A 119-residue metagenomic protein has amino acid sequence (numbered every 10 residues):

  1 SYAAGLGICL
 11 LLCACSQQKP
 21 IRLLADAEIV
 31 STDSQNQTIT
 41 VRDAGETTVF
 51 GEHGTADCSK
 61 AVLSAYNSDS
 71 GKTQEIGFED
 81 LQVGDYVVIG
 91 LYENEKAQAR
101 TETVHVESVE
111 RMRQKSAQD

Functional and structural regions predicted by a protein language model:
S1-C13: Sec-dependent bacterial lipoprotein signal peptides
Y2, S16, S64-Y66: Amphipathic, alpha-helical segments enriched in basic
L12-H53, S68-D119: Short, flexible, surface-exposed loop segments at domain boundaries
T55-S68: Short, basic/aromatic beta-hairpin or loop at an interaction surface
